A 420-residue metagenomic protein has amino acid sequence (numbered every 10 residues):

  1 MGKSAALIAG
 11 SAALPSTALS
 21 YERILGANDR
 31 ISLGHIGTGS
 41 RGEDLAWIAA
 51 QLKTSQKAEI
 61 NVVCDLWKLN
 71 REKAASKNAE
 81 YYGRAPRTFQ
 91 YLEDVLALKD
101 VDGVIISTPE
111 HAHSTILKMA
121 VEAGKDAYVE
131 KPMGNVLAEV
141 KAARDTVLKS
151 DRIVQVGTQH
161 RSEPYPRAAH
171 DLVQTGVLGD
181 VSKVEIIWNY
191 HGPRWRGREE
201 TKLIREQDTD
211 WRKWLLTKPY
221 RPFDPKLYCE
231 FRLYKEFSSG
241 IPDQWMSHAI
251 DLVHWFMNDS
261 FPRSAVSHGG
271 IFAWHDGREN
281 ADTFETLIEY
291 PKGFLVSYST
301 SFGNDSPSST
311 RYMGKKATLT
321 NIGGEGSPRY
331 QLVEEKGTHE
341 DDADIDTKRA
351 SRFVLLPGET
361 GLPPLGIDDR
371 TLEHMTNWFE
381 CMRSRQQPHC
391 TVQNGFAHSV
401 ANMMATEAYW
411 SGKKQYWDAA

Functional and structural regions predicted by a protein language model:
M1-V129, A138-I153: N-terminal glycine-/serine-/threonine-rich beta1-alpha1-beta2 phosphate-ribose binding loop of Rossmann-like
G2, A50, A75, E93-L96 (+10 more regions): Non-transmembrane alpha-helical segments in soluble domains of secreted/periplasmic/extracellular proteins
K3-A27, D276, P364-G366, W378-A420: C-terminal helix-rich "cap/oligomerization" subdomain common to oxidoreductases
W67-N70, F89, P109-H113, G134-N135 (+4 more regions): Short, solvent-exposed turn/loop segments enriched in Gly/Ser/Thr/Pro and often Arg
D126, G134-T209, K213: A contiguous active-site-proximal alpha/beta segment in oxidoreductase catalytic domains
E163-I186, R198-E200, Y234-E236, D243-I271 (+1 more regions): Oxidoreductase and adenylate-handling cofactor-binding alpha/beta cores
T201-Q207, W211-D259, G277-K292, R311-C390 (+2 more regions): C-terminal glycine/acidic-rich active-site capping loop/insertion
G269-H275, S301: Short, solvent-exposed loop/turn elements at beta->coil junctions and helix N-caps that rim active or binding pockets
